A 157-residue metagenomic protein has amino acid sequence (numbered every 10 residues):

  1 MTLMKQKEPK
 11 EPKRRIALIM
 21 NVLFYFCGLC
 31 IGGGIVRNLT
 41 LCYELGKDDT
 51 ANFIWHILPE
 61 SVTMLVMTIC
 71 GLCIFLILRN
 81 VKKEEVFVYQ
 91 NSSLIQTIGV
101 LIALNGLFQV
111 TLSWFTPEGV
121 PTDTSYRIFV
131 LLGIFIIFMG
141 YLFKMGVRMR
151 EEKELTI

Functional and structural regions predicted by a protein language model:
M1-G34: Cytosolic juxtamembrane helix and N-cap/initiation of the first transmembrane helix
L29-V36, G71-F75, L104, F108 (+2 more regions): Alpha-helical transmembrane segments of polytopic integral membrane proteins, especially the permease/helical cores
G34-L41, N105-D123: Alpha-helical transmembrane segments and their membrane-interface junctions in multi-pass membrane proteins
N38-L65: Membrane-helix boundary elements
D49-H56, G119-L131: Non-cytosolic membrane-interface motifs at loop->transmembrane helix junctions
T68-Y89: Membrane-helix interface/capping segments
S92-V110: Hydrophobic alpha-helical membrane segments
I128-I157: Terminal transmembrane helical module of multi-pass membrane proteins
